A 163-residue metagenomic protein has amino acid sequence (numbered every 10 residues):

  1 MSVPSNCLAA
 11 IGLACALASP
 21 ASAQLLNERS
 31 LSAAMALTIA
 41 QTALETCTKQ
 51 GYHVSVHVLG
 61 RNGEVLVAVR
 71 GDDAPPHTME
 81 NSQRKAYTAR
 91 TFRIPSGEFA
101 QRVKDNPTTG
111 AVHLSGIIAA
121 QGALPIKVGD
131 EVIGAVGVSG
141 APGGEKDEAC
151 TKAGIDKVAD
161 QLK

Functional and structural regions predicted by a protein language model:
M1-P4: N-terminal secretory signal peptides that target proteins for export/translocation
N6-P20: Bacterial N-terminal signal peptides
A23-K163: Flexible, solvent-exposed loop/hinge segments and secondary-structure transition points
